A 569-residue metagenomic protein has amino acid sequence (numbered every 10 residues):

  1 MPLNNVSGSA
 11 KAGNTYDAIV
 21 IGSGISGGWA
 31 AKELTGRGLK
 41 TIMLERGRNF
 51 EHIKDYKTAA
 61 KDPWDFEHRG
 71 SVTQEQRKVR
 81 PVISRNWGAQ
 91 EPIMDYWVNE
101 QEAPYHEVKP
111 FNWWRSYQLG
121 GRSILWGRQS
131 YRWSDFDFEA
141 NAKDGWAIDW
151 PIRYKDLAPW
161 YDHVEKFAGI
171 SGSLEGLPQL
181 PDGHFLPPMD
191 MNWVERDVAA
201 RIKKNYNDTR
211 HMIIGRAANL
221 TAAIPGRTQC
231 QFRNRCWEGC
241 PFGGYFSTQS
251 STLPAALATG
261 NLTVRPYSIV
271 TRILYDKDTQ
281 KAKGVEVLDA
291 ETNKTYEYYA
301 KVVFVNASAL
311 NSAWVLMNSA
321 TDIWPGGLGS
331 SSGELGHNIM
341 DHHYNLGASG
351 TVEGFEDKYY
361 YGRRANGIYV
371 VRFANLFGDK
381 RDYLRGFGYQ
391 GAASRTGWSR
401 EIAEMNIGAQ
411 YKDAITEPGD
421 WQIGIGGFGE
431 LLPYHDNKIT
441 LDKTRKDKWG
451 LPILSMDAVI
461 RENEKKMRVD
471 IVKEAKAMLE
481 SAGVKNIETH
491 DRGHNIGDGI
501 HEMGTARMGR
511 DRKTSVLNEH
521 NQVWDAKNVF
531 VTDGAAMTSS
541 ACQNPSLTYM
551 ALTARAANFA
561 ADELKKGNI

Functional and structural regions predicted by a protein language model:
P2-N141, W146, P151, K155 (+6 more regions): N-terminal glycine-rich phosphate/pyrophosphate-binding loop and immediately adjacent elements
G28, G243, T248, R364 (+2 more regions): Aromatic-residue-lined binding/catalytic grooves and analogous aromatic/hydrophobic interfacial grooves in multimeric
G36, K40-E67, T259, S268 (+6 more regions): Glycine-rich loop(s) and the adjacent beta-strand/alpha-helix scaffold that form part
H52-D55, S171-G183, K485-H494, K566-I569: Short, glycine/acidic-rich hinge or "gate" loops at secondary-structure transitions that mediate conformational
E67-N112, Y117-Q118, G127-R132, D137 (+2 more regions): Conserved redox-cofactor binding core of oxidoreductases
M94-R122, W126, R132, W150-Y154 (+5 more regions): FAD cofactor-binding and catalytic pocket of flavoenzymes
I213-L220, T228-C236, T271-L274, D278 (+4 more regions): A glycine-rich dinucleotide-binding beta-alpha-beta segment and adjacent secondary-structure elements that constitute
S539-A557: A conserved FAD-binding loop/helix module that cradles the flavin
